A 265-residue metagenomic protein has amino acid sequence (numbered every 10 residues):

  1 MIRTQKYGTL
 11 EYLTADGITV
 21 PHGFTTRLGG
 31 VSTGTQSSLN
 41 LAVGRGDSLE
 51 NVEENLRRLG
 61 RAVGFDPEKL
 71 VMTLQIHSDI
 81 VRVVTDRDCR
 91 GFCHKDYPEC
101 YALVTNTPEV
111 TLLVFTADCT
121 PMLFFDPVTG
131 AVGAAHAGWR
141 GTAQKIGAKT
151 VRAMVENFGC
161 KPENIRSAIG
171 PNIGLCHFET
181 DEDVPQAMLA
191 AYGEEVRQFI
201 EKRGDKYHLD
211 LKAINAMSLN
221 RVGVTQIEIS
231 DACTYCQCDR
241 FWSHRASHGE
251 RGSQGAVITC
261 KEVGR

Functional and structural regions predicted by a protein language model:
M1-R265: Active-site microenvironment for binding and transforming phosphate-containing groups
